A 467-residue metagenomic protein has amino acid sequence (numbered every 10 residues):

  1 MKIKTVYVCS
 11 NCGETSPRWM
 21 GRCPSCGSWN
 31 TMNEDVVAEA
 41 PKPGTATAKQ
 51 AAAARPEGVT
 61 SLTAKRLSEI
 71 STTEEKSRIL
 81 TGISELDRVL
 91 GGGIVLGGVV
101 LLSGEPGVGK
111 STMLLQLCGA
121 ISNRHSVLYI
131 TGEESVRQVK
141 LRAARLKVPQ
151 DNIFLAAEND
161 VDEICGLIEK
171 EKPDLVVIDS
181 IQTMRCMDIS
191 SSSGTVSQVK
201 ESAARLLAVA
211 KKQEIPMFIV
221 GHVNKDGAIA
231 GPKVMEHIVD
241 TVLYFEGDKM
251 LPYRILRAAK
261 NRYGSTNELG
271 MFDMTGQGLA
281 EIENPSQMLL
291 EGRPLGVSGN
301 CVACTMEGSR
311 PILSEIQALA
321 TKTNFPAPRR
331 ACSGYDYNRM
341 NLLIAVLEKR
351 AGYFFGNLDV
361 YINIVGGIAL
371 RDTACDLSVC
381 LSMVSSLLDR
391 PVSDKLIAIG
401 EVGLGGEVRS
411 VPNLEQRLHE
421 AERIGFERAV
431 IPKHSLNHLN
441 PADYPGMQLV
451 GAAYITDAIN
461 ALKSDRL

Functional and structural regions predicted by a protein language model:
K2-N11, T15-R88, V95-S103, V108-G119 (+5 more regions): Peripheral, non-AAA+ core regions of ATP-driven protein-machinery
V127-T131: Conserved RecA-like ASCE P-loop NTPase motor core of nucleic-acid helicases/translocases
G132-Q138: Conserved Walker A/P-loop ATP-binding site and its immediately adjacent core in helicase/helicase-like ATPase domains
